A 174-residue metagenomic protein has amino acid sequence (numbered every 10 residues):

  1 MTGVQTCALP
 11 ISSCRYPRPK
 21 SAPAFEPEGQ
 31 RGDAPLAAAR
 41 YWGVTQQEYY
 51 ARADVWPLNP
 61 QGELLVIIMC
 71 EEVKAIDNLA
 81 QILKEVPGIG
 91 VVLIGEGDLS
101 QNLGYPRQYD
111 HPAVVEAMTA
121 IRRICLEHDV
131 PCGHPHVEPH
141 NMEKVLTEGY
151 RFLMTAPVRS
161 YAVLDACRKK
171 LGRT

Functional and structural regions predicted by a protein language model:
M1, H134-P135: Short beta-strand
T2-L9: Short, small-residue-biased leader/transition segments that mark boundaries at the very start of proteins
P10, I121: Aromatic/hydrophobic pocket-lining residues that form π-stacking "cages" and hydrophobic walls in ligand
S12-R107, E127-D129, H136-H140, F152-S160 (+2 more regions): Conserved alpha/beta-domain cores
Y109-M118: Charged helix-capping and loop-helix junction motifs
R122, M142: Short glycine-/small-residue-rich flexible loop motifs, especially phosphate/cofactor-binding loops
L126, L146: Anion (oxyanion) recognition and catalysis
G149: Conserved functional loop/turn residues at catalytic and ligand-binding sites
